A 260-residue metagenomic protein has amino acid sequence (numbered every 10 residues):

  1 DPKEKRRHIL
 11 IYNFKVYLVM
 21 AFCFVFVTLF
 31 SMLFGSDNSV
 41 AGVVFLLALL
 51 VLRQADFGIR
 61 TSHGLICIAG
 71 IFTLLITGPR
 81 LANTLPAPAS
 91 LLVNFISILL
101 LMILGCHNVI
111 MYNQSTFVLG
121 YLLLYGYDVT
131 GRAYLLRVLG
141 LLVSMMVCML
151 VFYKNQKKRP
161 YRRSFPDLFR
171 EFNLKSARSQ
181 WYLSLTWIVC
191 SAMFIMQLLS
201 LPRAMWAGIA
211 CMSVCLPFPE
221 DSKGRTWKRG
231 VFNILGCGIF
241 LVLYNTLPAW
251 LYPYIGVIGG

Functional and structural regions predicted by a protein language model:
D1-I258: Alpha-helical transmembrane segments and their membrane-interface boundaries that form or gate the permeation pathway
